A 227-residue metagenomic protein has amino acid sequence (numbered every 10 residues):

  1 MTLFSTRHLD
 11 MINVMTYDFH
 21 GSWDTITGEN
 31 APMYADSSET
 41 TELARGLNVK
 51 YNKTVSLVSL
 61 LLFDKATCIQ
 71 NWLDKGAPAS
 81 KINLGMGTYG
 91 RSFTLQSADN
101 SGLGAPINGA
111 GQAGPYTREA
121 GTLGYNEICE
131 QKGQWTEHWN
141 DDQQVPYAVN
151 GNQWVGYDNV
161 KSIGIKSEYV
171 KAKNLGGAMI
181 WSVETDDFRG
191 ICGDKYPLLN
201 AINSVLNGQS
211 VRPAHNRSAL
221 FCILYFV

Functional and structural regions predicted by a protein language model:
M1-I128: Substrate-binding surface in catalytic domains of secreted glycosidases
G46-K53, N71, V149-Y157, V170 (+1 more regions): Short flexible/disordered coil segments
V55, Q131, V205: Residues that form generic nucleotide/phosphate-binding pockets
R91-L95, D99, N152, N159-C222 (+1 more regions): Acidic/aromatic/glycine-rich contiguous surface patches that form carbohydrate-binding/processing clefts and analogous
G114-L175: Hydrophobic, secondary-structure "cap" segments at the distal end of domains
